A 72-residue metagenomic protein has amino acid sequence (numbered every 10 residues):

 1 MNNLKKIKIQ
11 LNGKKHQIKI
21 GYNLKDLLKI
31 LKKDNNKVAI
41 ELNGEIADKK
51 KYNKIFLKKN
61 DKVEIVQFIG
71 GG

Functional and structural regions predicted by a protein language model:
M1-G71: Ubiquitin-like/PB1-type beta-grasp interaction modules and other compact soluble beta-rich domains
